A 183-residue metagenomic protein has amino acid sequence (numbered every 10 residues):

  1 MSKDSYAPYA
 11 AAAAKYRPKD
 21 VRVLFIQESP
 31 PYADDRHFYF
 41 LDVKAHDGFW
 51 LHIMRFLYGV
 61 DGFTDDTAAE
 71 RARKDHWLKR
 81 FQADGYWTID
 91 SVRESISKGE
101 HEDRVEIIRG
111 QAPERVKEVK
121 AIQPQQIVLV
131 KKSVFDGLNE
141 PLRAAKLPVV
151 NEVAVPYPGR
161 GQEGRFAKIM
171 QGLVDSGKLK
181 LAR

Functional and structural regions predicted by a protein language model:
M1-A10, Q82, K98-Q123, S133-R183: C-terminal capping/extension of enzyme domains
K3-A7, A11-W77: Adenosine ribonucleotide-centric catalytic and binding domains
D20, D42-K44, G85, I96 (+1 more regions): Solvent-exposed, flexible loop/coil residues
R22-V23, Y86, Q126: Structural motif
I26-P30, I89-E94, Y157: Short loop/turn segments at strand-loop or loop-helix junctions that form parts of catalytic or ligand-binding pockets
E28-S29, L129-V134: Short, well-ordered beta-to-alpha junction loops that form the rim of enzyme active sites and present histidine/acidic
F38-L41, G59-F63, R93-I108: Surface-exposed cleft-lining segments at the edges of enzyme active sites
K79-Q82, Y86-V92, I96: Short, contiguous, well-structured surface segments enriched in hydrophobic/aromatic residues
